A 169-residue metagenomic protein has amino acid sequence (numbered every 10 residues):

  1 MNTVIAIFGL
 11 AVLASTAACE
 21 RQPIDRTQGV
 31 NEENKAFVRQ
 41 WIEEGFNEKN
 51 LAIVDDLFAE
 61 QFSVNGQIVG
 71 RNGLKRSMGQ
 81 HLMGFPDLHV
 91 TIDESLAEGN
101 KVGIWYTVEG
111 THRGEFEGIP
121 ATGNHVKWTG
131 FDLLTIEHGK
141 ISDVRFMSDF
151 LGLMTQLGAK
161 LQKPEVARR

Functional and structural regions predicted by a protein language model:
M1-I5: Positively charged n-region of N-terminal signal peptides that target proteins for export
A6-S15: Bacterial N-terminal signal peptides
C19-R169: C-terminal and inter-domain tail/linker signature
